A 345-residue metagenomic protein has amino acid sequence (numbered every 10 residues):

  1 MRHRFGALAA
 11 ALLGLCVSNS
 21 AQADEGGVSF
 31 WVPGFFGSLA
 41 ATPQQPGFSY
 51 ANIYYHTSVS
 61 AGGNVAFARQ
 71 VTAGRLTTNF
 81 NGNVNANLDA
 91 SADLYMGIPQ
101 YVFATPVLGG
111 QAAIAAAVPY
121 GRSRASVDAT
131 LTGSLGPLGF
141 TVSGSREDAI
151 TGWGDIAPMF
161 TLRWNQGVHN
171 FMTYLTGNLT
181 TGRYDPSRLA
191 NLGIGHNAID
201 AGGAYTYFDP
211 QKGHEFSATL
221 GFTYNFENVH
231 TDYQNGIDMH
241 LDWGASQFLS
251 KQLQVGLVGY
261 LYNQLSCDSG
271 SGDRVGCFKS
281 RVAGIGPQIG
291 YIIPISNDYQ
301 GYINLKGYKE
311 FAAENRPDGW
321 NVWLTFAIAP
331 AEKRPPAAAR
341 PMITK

Functional and structural regions predicted by a protein language model:
D24-G27, L39-G47, V59-G63, F103-A113 (+7 more regions): Short loop/turn motifs that connect adjacent beta-strands in outer-membrane beta-barrel proteins
G27, Q70-T72, N228-K345: Outer membrane beta-barrel transmembrane domains
S29, G37-G154, N165: A subset of solvent-exposed loop/turn segments in beta-rich extracellular surface proteins, enriched in glycine
S29-V32, Y50-S58, I114-R122, T173-L179 (+5 more regions): Transmembrane beta-barrel strands of outer-membrane/channel proteins
G37, F80-N87, T141-E147, D185-N191 (+4 more regions): Extracellular loop and loop/strand-boundary signature of outer-membrane beta-barrel proteins
A41, N52, G97-F103, P158-W164 (+8 more regions): Residues on the lipid-exposed face of transmembrane beta-strands in outer-membrane beta-barrel proteins
P46, D89-G97, A129, I150-I156 (+4 more regions): Residues that define the transmembrane beta-barrel architecture of outer-membrane proteins
P106-N235, A331: Outer-membrane pore/translocation modules
